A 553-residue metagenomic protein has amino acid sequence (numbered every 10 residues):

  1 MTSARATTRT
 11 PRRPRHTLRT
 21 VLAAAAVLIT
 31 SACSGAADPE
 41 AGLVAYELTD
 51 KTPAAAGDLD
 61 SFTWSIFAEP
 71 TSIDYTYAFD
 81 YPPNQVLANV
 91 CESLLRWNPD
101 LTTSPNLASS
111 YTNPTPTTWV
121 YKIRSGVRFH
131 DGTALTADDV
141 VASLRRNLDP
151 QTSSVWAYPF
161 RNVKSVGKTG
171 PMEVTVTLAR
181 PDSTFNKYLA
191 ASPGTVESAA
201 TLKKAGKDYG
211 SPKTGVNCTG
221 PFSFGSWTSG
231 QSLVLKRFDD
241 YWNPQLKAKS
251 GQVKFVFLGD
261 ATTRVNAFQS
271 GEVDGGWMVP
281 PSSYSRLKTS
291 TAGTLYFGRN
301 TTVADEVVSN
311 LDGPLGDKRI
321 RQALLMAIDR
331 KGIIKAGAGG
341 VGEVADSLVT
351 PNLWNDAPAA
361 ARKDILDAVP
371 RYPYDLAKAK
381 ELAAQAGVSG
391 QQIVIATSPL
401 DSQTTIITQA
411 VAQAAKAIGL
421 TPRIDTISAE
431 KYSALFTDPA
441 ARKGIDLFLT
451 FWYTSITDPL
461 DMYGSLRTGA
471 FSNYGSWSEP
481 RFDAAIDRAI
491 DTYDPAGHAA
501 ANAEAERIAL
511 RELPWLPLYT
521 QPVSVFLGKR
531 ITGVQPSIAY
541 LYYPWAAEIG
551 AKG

Functional and structural regions predicted by a protein language model:
D50, A55, T112, R423-T426 (+3 more regions): Extracytoplasmic/peripheral linker and loop segments enriched in polar/acidic and small residues with frequent Thr/Pro
T63-P114, R145, N217-C218: N-terminal lobe/hinge region of extracytoplasmic solute-binding protein
T112, V120, A157-L202, S226: Surface-exposed binding/hinge segments that line and control ligand-binding clefts or catalytic entry sites
A191-Q245, Q252: Gly/Pro-rich hinge or "lid" segments in bacterial periplasmic/extracellular proteins
S229, V279, K380-T454, R467-G469 (+1 more regions): Ligand/substrate-recognition segments at binding pockets and active sites
D240-R286, T421: Ligand-site clamp/hinge motif
K318-Q413, K552: Append "and occasionally in soluble cytosolic enzymes with long acidic Gly/Pro-rich linkers
V525-G553: Long beta-strand-rich cores associated with HINT superfamily self-processing modules
